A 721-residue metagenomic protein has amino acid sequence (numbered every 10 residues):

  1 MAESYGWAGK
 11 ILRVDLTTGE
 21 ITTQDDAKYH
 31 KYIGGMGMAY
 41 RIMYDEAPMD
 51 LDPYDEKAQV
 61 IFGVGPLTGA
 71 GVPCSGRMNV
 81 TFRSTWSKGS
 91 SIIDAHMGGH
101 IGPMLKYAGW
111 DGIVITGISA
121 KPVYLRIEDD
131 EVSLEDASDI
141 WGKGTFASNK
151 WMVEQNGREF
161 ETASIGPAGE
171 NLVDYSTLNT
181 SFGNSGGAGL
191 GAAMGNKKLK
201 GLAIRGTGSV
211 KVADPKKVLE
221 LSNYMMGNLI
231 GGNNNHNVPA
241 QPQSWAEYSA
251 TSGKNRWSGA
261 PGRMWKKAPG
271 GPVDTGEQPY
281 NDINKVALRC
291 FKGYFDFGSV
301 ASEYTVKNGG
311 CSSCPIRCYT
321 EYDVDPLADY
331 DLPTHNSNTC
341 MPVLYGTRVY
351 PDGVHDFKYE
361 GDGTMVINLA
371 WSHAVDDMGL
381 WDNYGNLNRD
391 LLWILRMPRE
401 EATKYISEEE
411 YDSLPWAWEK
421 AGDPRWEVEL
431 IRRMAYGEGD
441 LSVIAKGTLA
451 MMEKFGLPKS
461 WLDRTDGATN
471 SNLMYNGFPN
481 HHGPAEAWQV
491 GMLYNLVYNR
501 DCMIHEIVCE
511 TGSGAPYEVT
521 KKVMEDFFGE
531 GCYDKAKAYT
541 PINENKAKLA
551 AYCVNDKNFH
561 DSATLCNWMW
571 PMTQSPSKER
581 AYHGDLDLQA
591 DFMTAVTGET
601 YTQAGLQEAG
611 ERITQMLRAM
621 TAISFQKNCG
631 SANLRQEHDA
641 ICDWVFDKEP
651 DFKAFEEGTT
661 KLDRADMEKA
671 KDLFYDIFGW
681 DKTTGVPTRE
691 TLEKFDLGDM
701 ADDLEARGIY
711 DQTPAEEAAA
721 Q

Functional and structural regions predicted by a protein language model:
A2-P66, C74, I165-P167, N184: N-terminal amphipathic, basic-rich helices that act as targeting or association modules
G6-G9, E56-Q59, A108-D111, A120-P122 (+5 more regions): Short coil/turn connectors at secondary-structure junctions
A8, G19, I92-A95, T116-K143 (+1 more regions): Metallocofactor- and cofactor-centric catalytic cores in central/energy metabolism, strongly enriched
D15, S75-M78, F82, V153-N156 (+2 more regions): Extended C-terminal regions of large enzymes
T18-D25, S75, D130-D136, G201-A203 (+1 more regions): Short, well-ordered strand-loop elements centered on a beta-strand within folded domains, enriched for acidic residues
G37-I115, E135-R158, N228-N237: Glycine-rich, N-terminal phosphate-binding loop and its surrounding beta-alpha-beta segment
G69-P73, P122-Y124, N171-V173: Short active-site-adjacent helix-start/loop capping segments
G98-D130, N196-V210, N383-L392: Glycine-rich phosphate/pyrophosphate-binding loops and their adjacent beta-strand/loop elements at enzyme active sites
